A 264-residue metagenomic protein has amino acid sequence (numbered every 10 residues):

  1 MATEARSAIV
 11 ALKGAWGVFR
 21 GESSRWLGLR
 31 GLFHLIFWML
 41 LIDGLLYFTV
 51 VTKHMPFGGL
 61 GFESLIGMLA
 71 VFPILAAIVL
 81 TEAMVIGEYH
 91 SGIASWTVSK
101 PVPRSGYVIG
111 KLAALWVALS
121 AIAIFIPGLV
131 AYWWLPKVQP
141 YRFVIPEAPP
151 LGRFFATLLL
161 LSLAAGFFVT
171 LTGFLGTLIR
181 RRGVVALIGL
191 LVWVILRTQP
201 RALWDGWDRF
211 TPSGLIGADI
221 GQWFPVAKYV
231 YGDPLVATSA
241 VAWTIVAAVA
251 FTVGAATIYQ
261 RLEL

Functional and structural regions predicted by a protein language model:
M1-I36: Aromatic- and glycine-rich beta-strand/loop motifs that create alpha-glucan
T3, A8, M39-M84, I109-R182 (+2 more regions): Secretory targeting signals
R30, W38-L41, L115-P127, I188-G206: Hydrophobic alpha-helical membrane-insertion segments
L45-M55, I179-G221: Transmembrane helix segments
M84-V117: Helix-loop-helix units of permease transmembrane domains in multi-pass membrane transporters, especially ABC
G87, K100, L135, T177 (+1 more regions): Transmembrane helix-loop junction
I245-L264: Junction motif at the cytosolic side of a transmembrane helix
